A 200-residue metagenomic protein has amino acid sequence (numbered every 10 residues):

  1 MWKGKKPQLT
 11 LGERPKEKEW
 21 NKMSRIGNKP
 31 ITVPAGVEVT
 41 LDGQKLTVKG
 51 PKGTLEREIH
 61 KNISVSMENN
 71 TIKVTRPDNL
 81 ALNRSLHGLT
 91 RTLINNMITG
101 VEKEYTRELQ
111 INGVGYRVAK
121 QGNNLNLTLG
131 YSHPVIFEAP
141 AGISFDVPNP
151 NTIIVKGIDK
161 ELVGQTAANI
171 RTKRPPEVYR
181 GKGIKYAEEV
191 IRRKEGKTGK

Functional and structural regions predicted by a protein language model:
K3-K22: Short, Lys/Arg-enriched N-terminal segments with co-localized hydrophobic residues within the first ~10-30 amino acids
E19-A168, T172-K200: N-terminal intrinsically disordered, cationic/polar leader segments that include organellar targeting peptides
